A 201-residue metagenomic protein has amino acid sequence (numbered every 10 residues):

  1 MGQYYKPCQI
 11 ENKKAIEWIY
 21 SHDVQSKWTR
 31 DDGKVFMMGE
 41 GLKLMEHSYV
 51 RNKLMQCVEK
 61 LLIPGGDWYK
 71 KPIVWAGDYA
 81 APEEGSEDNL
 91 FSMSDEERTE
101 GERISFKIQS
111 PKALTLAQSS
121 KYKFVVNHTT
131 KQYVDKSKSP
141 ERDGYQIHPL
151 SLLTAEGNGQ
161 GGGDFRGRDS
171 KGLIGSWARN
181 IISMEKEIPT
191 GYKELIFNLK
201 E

Functional and structural regions predicted by a protein language model:
M1-Q25: Short, extreme N-terminal segment that most often corresponds to the first beta-strand
I16-D31, F36-L42: A short, exposed loop/beta-hairpin motif centered on an aromatic-Gly-Thr core
G33-E201: Low-complexity intrinsically disordered segments
